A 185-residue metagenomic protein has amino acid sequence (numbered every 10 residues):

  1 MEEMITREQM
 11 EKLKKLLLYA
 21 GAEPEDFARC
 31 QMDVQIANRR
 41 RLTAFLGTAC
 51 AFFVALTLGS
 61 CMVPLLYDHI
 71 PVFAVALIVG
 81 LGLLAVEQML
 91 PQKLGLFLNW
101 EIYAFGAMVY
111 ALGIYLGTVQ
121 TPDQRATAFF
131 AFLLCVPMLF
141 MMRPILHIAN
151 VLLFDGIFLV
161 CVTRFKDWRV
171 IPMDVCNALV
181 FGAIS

Functional and structural regions predicted by a protein language model:
M1-A37, F129: Non-catalytic regulatory/interaction regions at protein termini and inter-domain linkers
V34-L46: N-terminal membrane topogenic signal
A44-V136, F154-I157: Hydrophobic transmembrane alpha-helices and their membrane-interface boundaries in multi-pass, membrane-anchored
P64-L65, Q120-P122, M141-L146, F165-R169: Transmembrane helix interruption/hinge and helix-loop junction motifs
H69-F73, N99, P144-A149, A178: Transmembrane alpha-helices of multi-pass eukaryotic membrane proteins
T127-F129, M141, I145-F154, R169-M173: Hydrophobic alpha-helical membrane segments of integral membrane proteins
C161-V162: Perimembrane helix-loop-helix junctions
V175-S185: Juxtamembrane or sensor-core-proximal signal-transducing alpha helices that couple sensory domains to cytosolic
